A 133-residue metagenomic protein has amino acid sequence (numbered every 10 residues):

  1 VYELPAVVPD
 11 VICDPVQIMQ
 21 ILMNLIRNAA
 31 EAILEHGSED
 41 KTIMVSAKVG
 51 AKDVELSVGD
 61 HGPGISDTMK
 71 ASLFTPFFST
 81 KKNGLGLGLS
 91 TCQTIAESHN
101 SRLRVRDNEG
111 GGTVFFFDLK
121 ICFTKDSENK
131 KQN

Functional and structural regions predicted by a protein language model:
V1-P9: Conserved catalytic submotifs in the C-terminal HATPase_c
D10-C13, T80: Conserved micro-motifs of the catalytic ATP-binding
E39-M44, K48-L56: Short beta-strand-loop-beta element adjacent to the nucleotide/active-site pocket used for signaling
D60: Acidic ATP/Mg2+-coordinating residue in the GHKL
I65-F77: Short conserved segment of the HATPase_c
G88, C92: Short alpha-helical Gxxx[C/S/T] motif in the catalytic ATP-binding
I95-A96: Detector for a conserved hydrophobic position within an alpha-helical segment of the HATPase_c
